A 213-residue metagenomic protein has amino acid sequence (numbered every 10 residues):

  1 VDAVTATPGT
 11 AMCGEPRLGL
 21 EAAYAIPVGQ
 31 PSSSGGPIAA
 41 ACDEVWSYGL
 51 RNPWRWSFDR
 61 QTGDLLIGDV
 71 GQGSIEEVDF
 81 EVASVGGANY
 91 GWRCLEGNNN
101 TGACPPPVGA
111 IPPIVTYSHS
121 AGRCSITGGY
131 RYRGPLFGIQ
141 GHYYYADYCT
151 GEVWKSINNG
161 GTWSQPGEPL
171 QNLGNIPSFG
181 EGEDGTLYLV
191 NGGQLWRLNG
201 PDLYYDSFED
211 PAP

Functional and structural regions predicted by a protein language model:
V1-P166, Y188, W196-G200: Beta-propeller domain segments
L50, T162-E183: Conserved blade-ending motifs and adjacent loop-strand segments that build the rim/top face of beta-propeller domains
Y130-R133, L173, A212: Short, well-ordered turn and helix-capping elements at secondary-structure junctions
P177-D202: Blade-level signature of beta-propeller repeat domains, shared across WD40, Kelch, NHL, RCC1 and BNR/Asp-box propellers
D202-P213: Extracellular carbohydrate-recognition regions
